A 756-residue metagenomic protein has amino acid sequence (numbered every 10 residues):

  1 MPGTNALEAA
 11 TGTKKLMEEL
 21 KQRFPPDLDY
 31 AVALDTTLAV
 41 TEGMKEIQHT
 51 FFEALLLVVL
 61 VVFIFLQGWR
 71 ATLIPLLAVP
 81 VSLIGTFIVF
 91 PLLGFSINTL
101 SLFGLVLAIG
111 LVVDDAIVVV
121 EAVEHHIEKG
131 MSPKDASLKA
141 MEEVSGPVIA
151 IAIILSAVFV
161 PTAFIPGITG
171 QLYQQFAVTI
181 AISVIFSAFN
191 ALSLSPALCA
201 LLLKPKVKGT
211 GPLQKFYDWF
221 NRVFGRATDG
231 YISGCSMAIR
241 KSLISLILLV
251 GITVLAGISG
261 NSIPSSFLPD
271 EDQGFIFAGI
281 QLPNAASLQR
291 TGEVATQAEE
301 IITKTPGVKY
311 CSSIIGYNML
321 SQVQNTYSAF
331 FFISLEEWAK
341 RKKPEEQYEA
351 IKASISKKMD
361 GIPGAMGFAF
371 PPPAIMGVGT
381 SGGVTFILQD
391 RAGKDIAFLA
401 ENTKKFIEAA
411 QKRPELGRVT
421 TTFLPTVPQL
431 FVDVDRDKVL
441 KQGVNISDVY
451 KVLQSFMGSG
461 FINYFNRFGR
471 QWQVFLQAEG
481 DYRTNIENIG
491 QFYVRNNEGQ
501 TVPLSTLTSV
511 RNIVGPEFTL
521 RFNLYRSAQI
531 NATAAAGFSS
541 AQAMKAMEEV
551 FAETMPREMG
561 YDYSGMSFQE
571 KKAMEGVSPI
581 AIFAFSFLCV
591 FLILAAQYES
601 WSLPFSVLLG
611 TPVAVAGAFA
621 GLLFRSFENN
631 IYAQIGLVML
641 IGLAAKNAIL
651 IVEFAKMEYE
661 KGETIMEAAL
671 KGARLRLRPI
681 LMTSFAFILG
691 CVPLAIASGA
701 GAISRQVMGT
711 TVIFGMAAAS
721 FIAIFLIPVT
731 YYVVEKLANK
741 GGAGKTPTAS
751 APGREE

Functional and structural regions predicted by a protein language model:
M1-L60, E143, P147, P161 (+8 more regions): Juxtamembrane "pre-transmembrane" interface segments
T4, E8-Y30, I258, S262 (+8 more regions): Surface-exposed amphipathic alpha-helical segments in non-transmembrane regions that serve as interaction surfaces
A9-T13, G43, V58, L76 (+32 more regions): Residue-level signature of catalytic and energy-coupling elements of molecular machines, predominantly ATP/GTP-dependent
D29, L56-E124, F164, I182 (+6 more regions): Hydrophobic transmembrane alpha-helices and their membrane-interface caps in long multi-pass transport proteins
A33, V40, M44, V120 (+4 more regions): Helix-loop junctions and hydrophobic alpha-helical segments within the transmembrane domains of large membrane
P91, F95, A163-L172, L246-A286 (+3 more regions): Transmembrane helices with small-residue packing motifs
I109-V123, V144-F164, Q171-Y217, F331 (+6 more regions): Transmembrane alpha-helices and their membrane-interface boundaries in multi-pass membrane transporters and channels
V144, Q214-P269, K352, R674 (+1 more regions): Signature of alpha-helical transmembrane segments and their immediate interfacial
